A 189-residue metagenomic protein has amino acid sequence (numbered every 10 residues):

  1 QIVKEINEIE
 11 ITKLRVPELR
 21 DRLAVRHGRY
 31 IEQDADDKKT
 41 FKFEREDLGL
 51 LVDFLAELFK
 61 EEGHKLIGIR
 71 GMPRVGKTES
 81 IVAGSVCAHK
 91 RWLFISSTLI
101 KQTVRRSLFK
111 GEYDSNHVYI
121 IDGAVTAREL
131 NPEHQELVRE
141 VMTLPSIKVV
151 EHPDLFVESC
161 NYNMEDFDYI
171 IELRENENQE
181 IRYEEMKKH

Functional and structural regions predicted by a protein language model:
I2-K13, E133-H189: Replace "adjacent to P-loop NTPase cores in ATP/GTP-dependent enzymes" with "adjacent to NTP-binding cores
K4, D53, E57, A83-V86 (+1 more regions): Charged/polar, solvent-exposed surface patches and flexible loops
E5, I9-P17, D21-G63: N-terminal pre-Walker A segment at the start of P-loop NTPase domains
Y30-E32, I69-P73, Q102-T103: Short acidic/polar alpha-helix capping motifs at helix-coil junctions
L58-E61, G84, K110-Y113: Short, conserved, surface-exposed binding loops centered on an aromatic residue
G63-W92: Glycine-rich phosphate-binding P-loop
I67, L93, Y119, F167-E172: Hydrophobic/aromatic beta-strand patches that form the interior of the parallel beta-sheet core in alpha/beta enzyme
R91-E158: Conserved nucleotide-sensing/catalytic segment adjacent to the nucleotide-binding pocket in NTP-handling enzymes
